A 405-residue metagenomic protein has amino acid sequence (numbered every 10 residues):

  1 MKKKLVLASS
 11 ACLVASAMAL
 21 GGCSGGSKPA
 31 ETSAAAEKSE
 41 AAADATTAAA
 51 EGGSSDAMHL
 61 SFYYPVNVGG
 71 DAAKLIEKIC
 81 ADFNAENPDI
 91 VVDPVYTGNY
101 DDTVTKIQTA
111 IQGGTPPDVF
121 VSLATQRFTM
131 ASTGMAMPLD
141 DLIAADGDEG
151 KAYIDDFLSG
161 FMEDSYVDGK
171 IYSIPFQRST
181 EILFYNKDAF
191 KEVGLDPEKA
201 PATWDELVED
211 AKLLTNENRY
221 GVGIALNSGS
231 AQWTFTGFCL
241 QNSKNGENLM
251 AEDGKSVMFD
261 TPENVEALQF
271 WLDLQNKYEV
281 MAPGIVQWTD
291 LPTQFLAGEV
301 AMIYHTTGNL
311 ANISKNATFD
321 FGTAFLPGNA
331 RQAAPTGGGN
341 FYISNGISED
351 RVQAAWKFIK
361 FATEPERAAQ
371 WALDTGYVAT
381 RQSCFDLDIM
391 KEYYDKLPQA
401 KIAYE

Functional and structural regions predicted by a protein language model:
M1-S61, A85: Short, low-complexity disordered leader/linker segments with a strong preference for bacterial N-terminal type II
A48-G52, A124-I182, V208, T234-N242 (+2 more regions): Hinge/lid segment of periplasmic solute-binding proteins
D56-G69, I90-V95, V119, Y172 (+1 more regions): Short, well-ordered beta-strand elements
I79-F157, E192-G194, P292-Q294, A301-M302 (+3 more regions): Extracytoplasmic "Venus flytrap"/periplasmic binding protein-like
A81, A85-E86, V193, V265 (+2 more regions): Extracytoplasmic/periplasmic substrate-recognition and gating elements
A136, A144, P292, G308-A311 (+1 more regions): Mature extracytoplasmic/periplasmic domains
D140-F157, A200, L226, S243-E266 (+3 more regions): Short, solvent-exposed loop/beta-turn-alpha elements that line the ligand-binding surface or hinge of extracytoplasmic
V208-T215, D253-G284: Glycine-centered hinge/linker elements that transmit conformational signals in sensory and ligand-binding systems
